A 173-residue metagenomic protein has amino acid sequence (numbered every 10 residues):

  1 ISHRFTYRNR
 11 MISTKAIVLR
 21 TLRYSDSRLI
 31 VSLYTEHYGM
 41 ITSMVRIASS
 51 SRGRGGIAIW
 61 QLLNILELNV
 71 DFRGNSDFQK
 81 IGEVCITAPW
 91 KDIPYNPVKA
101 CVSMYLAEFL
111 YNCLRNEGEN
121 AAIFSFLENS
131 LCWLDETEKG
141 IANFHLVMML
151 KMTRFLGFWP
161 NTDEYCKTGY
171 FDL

Functional and structural regions predicted by a protein language model:
I1-T6: Extreme N-terminal basic, low-complexity initiation segments that serve as generic localization/processing leaders
Y7-L29, Y34-L173: Non-catalytic alpha-helical scaffolds and adjoining flexible linkers that form interface surfaces for assembly
